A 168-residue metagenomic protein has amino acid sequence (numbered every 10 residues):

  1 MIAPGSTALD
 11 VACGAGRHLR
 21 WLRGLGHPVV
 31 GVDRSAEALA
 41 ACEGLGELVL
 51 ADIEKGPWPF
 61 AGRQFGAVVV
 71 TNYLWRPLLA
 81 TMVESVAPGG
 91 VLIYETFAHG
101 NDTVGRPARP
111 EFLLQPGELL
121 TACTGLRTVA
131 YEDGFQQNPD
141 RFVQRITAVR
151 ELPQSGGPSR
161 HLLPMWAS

Functional and structural regions predicted by a protein language model:
M1-G5: Conserved alpha-helix/loop element of class I SAM-dependent methyltransferases that forms part of the SAM/SAH-binding
L9, G16-G56: Class I SAM-dependent methyltransferase SAM/SAH-binding core
W58-A67: A short acidic, Gly/Pro-enriched loop at the edge of an enzyme's catalytic core that lines a small-molecule cofactor
L74-V86: A short, conserved alpha-helix within the catalytic core of class I
R76, F97-D102, F135-Q136: Short "lid" loop at the C-terminus of a central beta-strand within the Rossmann-like core of SAM-dependent
G90-F97: Conserved beta-strand signature within the Rossmann-like core of class I S-adenosyl-L-methionine
E111-G125, A130: Short alpha-helix
Q137-S168: Core SAM-dependent methyltransferase catalytic element
